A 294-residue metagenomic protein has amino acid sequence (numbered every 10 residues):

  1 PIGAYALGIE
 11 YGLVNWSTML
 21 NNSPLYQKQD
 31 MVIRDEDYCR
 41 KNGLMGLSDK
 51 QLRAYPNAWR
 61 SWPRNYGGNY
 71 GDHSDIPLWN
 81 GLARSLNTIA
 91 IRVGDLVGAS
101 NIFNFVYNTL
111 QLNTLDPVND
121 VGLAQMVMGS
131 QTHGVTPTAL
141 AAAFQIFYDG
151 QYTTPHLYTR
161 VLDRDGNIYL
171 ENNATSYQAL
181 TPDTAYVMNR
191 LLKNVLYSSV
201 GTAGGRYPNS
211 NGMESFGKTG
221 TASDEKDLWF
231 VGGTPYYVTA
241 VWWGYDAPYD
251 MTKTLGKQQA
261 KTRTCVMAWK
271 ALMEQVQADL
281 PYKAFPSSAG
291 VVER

Functional and structural regions predicted by a protein language model:
P1-I9, I89-A90, I102, V106 (+2 more regions): Extended, hydrophobic alpha-helical segments in both membrane/secreted and soluble proteins
I2, V14-N15, N80-R84, H133-R294: A penicillin-recognizing enzyme superfamily signal
L13-I102, L123, G166-N194: Conserved catalytic neighborhood of penicillin-recognizing serine enzymes
N21, V127, A240-W242: Soluble periplasmic/extracytoplasmic beta-strand elements of cell-envelope proteins
N22-S23, F105-T109, R160-V161: Short acidic/histidine-centered micro-motifs embedded in hydrophobic/aromatic stretches that mark compact functional
N87-I91, A99-F103, Q111, L115-D116 (+4 more regions): Intrinsically disordered or highly flexible coil/loop and linker segments, enriched in small and charged/polar residues
R92-V93, S130, G217-K218: Thr-Gly-centered strand-to-loop micro-motif
F103, N108-A139: Primarily short, surface-exposed interaction patches in extracytoplasmic proteins
